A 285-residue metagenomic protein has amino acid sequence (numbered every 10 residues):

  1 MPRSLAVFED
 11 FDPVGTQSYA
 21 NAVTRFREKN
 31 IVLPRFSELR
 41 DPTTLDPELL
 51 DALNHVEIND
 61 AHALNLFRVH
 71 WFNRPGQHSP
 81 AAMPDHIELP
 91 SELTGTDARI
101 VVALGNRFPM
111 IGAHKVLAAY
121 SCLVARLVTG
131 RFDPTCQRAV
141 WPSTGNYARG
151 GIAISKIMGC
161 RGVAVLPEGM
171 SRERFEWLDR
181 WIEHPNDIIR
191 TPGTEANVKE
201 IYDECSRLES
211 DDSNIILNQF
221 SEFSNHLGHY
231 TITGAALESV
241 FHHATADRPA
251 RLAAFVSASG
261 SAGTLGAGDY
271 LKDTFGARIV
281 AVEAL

Functional and structural regions predicted by a protein language model:
M1-L285: PLP-dependent amino-acid enzyme catalytic core
